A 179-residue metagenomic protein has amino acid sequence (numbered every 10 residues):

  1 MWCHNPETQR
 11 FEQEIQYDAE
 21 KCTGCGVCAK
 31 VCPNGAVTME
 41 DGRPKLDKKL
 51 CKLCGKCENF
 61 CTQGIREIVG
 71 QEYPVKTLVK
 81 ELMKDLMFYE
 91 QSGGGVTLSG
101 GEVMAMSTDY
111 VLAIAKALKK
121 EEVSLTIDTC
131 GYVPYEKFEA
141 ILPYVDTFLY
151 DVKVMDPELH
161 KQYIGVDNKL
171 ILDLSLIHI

Functional and structural regions predicted by a protein language model:
M1-F11, V27-L46, K56-Q71: Iron-sulfur cluster-binding cysteine motifs and their immediate structural context in ferredoxin-like electron-transfer
I15-K21, K45-L50, G70-E81: Short cysteine/histidine-rich metal-coordination sites, predominantly Zn2+-binding motifs
C51, G55: Cysteine-rich micro-motifs
K76-H178: Conserved AdoMet/S-adenosylmethionine-binding subsite of the radical SAM
